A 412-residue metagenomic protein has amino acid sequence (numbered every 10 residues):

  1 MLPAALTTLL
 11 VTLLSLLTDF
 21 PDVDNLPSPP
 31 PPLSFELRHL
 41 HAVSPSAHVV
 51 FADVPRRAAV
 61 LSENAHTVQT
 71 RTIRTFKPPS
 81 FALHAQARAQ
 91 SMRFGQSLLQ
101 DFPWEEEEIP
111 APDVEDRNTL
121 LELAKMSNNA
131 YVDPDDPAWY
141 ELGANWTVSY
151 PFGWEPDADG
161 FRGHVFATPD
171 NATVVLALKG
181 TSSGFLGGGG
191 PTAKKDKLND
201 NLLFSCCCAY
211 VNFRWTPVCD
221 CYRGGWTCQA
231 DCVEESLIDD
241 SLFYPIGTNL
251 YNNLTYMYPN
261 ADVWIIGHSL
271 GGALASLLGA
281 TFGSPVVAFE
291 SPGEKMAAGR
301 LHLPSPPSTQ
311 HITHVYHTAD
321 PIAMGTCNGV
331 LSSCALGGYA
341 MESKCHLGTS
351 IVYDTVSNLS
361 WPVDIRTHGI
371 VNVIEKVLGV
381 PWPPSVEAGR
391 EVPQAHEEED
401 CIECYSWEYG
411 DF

Functional and structural regions predicted by a protein language model:
M1-H84: Intrinsically disordered, low-structural-confidence terminal and linker regions
T8-S46, S291-F412: Serine hydrolase/lipase
E63-L178: Flexible, membrane-associating and regulatory peripheral segments of lipid-active enzymes
A138, G143-D262: A conserved cap/lid and substrate-binding interface adjacent to the catalytic center of lipid-processing enzymes
G180-G184, L270-G271, G293-E294, A319-I322: Solvent-exposed loop/turn segments at secondary-structure junctions within structured extracellular/periplasmic domains
W264, P285-V287: Residue in the alpha/beta-hydrolase core beta-strand immediately N-terminal to the catalytic nucleophile
I266-G271, A275: Gly/Ala-rich beta-loop-alpha elbow adjacent to hydrolase catalytic centers
L277-P285, L303-P307: Short, surface-exposed basic-aromatic patches at helix termini and helix-loop junctions that form
